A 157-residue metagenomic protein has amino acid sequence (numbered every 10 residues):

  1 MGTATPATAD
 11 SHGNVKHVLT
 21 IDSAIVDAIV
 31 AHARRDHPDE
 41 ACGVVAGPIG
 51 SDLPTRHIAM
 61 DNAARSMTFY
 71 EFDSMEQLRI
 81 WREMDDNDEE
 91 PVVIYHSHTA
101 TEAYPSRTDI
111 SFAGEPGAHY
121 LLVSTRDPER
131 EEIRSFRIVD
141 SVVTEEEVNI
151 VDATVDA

Functional and structural regions predicted by a protein language model:
M1-P91, A100-A157: Conserved beta-strand-loop surface patch within small alpha/beta domains used for substrate/adaptor or ligand engagement
I94: Conserved, mostly hydrophobic/aromatic
S97: Short, well-ordered beta-to-alpha junction loops that form the rim of enzyme active sites and present histidine/acidic
